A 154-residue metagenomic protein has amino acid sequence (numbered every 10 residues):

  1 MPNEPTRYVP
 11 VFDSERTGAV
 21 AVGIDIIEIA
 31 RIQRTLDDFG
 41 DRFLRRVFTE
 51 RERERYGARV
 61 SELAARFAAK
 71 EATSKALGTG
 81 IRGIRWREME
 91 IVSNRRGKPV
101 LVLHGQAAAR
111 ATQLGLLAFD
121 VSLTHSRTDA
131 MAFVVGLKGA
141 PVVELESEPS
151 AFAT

Functional and structural regions predicted by a protein language model:
M1-T154: Core catalytic alpha/beta fold that binds nucleotide/phospho-ligands
